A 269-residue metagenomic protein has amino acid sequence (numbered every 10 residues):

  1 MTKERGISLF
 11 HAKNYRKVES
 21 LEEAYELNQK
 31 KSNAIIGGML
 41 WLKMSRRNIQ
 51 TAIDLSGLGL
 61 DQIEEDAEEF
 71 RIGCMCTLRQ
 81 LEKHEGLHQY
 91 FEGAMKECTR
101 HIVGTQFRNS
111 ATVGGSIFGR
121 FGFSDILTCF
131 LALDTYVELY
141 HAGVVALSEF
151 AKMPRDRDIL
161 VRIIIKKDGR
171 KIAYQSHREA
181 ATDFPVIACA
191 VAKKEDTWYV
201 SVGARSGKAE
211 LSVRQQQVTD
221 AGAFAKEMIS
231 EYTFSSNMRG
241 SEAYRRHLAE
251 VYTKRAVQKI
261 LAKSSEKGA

Functional and structural regions predicted by a protein language model:
T2-A269: C-terminal structural segment of proteins
